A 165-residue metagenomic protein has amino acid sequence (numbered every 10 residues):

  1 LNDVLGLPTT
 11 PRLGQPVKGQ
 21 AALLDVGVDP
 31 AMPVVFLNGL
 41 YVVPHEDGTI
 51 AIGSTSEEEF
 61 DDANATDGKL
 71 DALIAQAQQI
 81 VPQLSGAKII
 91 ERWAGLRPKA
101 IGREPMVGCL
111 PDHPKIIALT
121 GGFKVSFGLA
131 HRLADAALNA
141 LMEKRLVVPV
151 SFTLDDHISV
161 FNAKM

Functional and structural regions predicted by a protein language model:
L1-K115: Active-site substrate-recognition segment that forms the wall of the catalytic cavity or substrate channel
Q83, A87-M165: C-terminal catalytic lobe of FAD-dependent flavoproteins
